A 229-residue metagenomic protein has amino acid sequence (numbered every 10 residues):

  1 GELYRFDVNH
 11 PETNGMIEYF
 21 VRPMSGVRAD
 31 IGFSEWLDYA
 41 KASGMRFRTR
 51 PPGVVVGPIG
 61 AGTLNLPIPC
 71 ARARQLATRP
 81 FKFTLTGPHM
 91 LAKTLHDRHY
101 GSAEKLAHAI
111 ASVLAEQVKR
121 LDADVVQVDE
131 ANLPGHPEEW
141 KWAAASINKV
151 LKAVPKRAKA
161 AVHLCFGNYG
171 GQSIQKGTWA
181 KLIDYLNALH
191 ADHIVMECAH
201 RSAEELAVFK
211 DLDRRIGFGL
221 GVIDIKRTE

Functional and structural regions predicted by a protein language model:
G1-E229: Domain-level signal for soluble alpha/beta catalytic cores
